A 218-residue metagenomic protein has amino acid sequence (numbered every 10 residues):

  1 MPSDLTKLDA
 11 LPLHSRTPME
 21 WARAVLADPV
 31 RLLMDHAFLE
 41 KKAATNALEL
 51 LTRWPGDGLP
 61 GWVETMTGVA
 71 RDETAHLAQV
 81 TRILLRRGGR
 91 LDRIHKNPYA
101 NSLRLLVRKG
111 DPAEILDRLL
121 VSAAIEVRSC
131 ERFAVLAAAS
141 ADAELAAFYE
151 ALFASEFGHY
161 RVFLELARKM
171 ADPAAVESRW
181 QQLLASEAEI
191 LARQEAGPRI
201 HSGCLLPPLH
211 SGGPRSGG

Functional and structural regions predicted by a protein language model:
M1-G218: Non-heme di-metal
